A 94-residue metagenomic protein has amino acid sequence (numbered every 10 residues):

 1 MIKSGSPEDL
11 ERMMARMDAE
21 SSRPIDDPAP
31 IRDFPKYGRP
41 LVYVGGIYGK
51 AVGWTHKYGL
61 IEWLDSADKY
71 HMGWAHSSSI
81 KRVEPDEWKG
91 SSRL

Functional and structural regions predicted by a protein language model:
I2-S78: Basic/aromatic-rich interaction segments and small domains that mediate binding to polyanionic partners
M14-A15, S78-L94: Intrinsically disordered, low-complexity linker and terminal regions at domain boundaries
